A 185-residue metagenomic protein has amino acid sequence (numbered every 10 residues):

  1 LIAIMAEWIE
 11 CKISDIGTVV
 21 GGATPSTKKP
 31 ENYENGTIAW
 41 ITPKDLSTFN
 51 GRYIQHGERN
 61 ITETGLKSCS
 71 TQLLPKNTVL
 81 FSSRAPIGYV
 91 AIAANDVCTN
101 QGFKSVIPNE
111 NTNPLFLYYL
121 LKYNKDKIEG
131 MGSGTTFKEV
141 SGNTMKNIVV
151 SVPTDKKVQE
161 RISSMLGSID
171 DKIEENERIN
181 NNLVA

Functional and structural regions predicted by a protein language model:
L1-T24, N147, S151-A185: Non-catalytic DNA-recognition/assembly elements of restriction-modification systems
M5-N50, G65-C69: Low-complexity, Lys/Gly-biased intrinsically disordered segments
G22, T42-K44, G57-K122, G132 (+1 more regions): A short beta-sheet element
K29-N32, H56-N60: Short Gly/aromatic-enriched secondary-structure transition segments
N50-H56: Cytochrome P450 core scaffold surrounding the K-helix E-X-X-R motif and the conserved "meander" helix-loop region
S83, V97-K104, G134-S163, G167: A short glycine-rich beta-alpha junction/loop motif
